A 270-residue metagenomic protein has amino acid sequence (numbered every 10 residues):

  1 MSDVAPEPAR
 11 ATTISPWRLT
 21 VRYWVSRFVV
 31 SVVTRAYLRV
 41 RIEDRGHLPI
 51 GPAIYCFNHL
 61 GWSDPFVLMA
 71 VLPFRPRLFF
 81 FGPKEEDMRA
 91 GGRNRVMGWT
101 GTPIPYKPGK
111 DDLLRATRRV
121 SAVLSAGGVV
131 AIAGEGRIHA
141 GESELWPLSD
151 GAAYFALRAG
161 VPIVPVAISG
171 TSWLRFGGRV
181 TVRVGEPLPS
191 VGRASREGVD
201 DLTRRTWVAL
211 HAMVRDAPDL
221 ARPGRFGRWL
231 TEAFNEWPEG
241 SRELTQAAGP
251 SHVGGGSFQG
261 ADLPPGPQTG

Functional and structural regions predicted by a protein language model:
S2-W17, V21, L114-G270: Non-catalytic C-terminal accessory region of glycerolipid acyltransferases and related lyso-lipid remodeling enzymes
T13-Y37, R89-G101, L174-G177, E239: Alpha-helical membrane-targeting segments
S26, V30, L68-M69, N94 (+2 more regions): Short amphipathic alpha-helical segments and helix-helix/interface helices
F28-H59: Helix-to-loop junction immediately C-terminal to a conserved catalytic motif
V32, R45-G46, A70, R95-V96 (+2 more regions): Short secondary-structure boundary/capping segments
L38-V40, P76-L78, G101, G128 (+1 more regions): A structural micro-motif
I42, A90-G91, L114-T117: Structural motif corresponding to alpha-helix initiation and N-cap regions
P49-K110: Catalytic core of membrane glycerolipid acyltransferases/transacylases, capturing the structured, soluble-facing
